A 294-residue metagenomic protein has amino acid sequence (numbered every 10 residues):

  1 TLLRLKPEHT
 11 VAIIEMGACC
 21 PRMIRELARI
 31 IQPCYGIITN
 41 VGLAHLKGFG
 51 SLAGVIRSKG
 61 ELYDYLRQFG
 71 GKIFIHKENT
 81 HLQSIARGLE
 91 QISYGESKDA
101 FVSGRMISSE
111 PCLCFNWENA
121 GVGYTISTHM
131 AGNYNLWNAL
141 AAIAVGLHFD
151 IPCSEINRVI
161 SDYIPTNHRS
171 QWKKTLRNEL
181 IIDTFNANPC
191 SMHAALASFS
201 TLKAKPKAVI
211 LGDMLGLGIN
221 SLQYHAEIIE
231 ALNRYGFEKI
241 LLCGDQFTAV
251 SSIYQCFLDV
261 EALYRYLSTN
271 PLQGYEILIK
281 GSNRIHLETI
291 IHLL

Functional and structural regions predicted by a protein language model:
P7-E8, F149, L202-K205, N270-Y275: Glycine-rich phosphate-binding loop signature in dinucleotide/nucleotide-binding domains
T10-P21, L180-N186: Switch II (G3) loop of P-loop NTPases
V11, Y35, A141, G274-K280: Short SAM/SAH-binding signature in class I
C19-I30, C190-F199: Switch II of P-loop NTPase G domains
R29, Y264-P271: Short amphipathic alpha-helix with an adjacent loop that forms part of the alpha/beta core around
I37-E179, A204-K205, I229-N233, F237-K239 (+3 more regions): Acidic, Mg2+-coordinating active-site environments of NTP-dependent enzymes
P165-T166, T184-Q255, S282: Active-site beta-alpha connecting loops in nucleotide-dependent enzymes
P271-L294: A glycine-rich beta-strand to alpha-helix segment that forms a phosphate/ribose-binding loop at ligand/cofactor sites
